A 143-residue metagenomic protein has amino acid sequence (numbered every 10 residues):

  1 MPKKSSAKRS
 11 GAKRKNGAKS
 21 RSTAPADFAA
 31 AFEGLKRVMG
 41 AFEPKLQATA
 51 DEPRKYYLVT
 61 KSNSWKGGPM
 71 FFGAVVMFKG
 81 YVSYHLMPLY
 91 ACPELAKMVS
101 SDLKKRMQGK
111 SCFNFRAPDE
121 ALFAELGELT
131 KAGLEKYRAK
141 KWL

Functional and structural regions predicted by a protein language model:
M1-L143: Charge-dense, helix-prone N-terminal extensions
